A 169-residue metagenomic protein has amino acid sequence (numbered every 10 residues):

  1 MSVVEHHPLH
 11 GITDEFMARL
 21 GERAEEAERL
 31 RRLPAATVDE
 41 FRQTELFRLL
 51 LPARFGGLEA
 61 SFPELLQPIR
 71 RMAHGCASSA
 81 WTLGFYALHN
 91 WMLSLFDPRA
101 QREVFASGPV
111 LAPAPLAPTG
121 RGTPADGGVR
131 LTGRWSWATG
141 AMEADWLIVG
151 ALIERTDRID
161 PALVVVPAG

Functional and structural regions predicted by a protein language model:
M1-T13: N-terminal hydrophobic or amphipathic helices/low-complexity stretches enriched in small/hydrophobic/Pro/Gly
V3, F16-R23: Generic N-terminal amphipathic, Lys/Arg-enriched alpha-helix
P8-L9, G21-A24, A53-R54: A short, structure-level motif marking secondary-structure boundaries and short turns
D14-A18, L46-R48: A short alpha-helix capping/helix-coil boundary motif
E26-E28, L58: A generic secondary-structure micro-motif detector that highlights 1-2 residue hydrophobic/ambivalent hotspots embedded
E28-A36: N-terminal ordered "arm"
A35-Q43, F47-A144, D157: Glycine-rich flavin
A138-G169: A short core secondary-structure module
